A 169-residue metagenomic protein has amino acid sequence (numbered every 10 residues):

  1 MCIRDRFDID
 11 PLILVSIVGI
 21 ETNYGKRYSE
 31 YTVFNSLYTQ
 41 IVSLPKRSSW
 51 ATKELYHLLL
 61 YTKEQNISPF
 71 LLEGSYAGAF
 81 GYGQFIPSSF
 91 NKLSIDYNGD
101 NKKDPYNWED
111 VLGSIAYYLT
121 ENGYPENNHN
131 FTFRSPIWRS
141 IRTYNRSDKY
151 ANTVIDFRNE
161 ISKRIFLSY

Functional and structural regions predicted by a protein language model:
M1-C2: Short, small-residue-biased leader/transition segments that mark boundaries at the very start of proteins
R6-F7, D104: Alpha-helix N-cap/helix-initiation motif
D8-G25, L58-K63, I115: Short, functionally critical alpha-helical segments immediately adjacent to catalytic or ligand/cofactor-binding
P11-L14, E30-Y31, L112, A151: Short alpha-helical patches at coil-to-helix transitions and adjacent helical residues in well-structured domains
I20, Y31-Y38: Short, conserved phosphate-binding/catalytic loop or strand-edge motifs used in phosphoryl-/nucleotidyl-transfer
R27-T32, E73: Short, solvent-exposed loop/turn and secondary-structure capping segments
S29, Y38-V42, I95: Short capping/connector residues at structural and topological boundaries
L44-Y169: Non-catalytic cell-wall polysaccharide-engagement segments
